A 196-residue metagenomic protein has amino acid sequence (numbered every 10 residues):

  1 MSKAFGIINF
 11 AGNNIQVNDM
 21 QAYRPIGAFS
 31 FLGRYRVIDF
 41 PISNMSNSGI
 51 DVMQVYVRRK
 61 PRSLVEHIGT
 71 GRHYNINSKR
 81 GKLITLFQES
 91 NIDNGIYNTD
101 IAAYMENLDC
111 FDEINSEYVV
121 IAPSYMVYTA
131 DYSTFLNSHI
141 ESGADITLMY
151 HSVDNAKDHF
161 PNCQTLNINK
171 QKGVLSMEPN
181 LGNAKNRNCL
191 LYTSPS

Functional and structural regions predicted by a protein language model:
M1-L32, S43, S48-V52: N-terminal nucleotide-binding beta1-loop-alpha1 segment
V37-I42: Short, well-formed alpha-helical segments that are part of the catalytic scaffolds of diverse glycosyltransferases
Q54-V57, Y150: Short internal beta-strands
V65-L83: Acidic donor-binding segment of Leloir-type glycosyltransferases
K82-T165, K170: Conserved beta-loop-beta/alpha segment of the NTase-like Rossmann-fold superfamily that binds/positions NTPs
I168-N186: Short, flexible, basic/aromatic active-site loop/helix in glycosyltransferases
Y192-S196: Conserved small/polar residues in nucleotide/adenosyl-binding loops
